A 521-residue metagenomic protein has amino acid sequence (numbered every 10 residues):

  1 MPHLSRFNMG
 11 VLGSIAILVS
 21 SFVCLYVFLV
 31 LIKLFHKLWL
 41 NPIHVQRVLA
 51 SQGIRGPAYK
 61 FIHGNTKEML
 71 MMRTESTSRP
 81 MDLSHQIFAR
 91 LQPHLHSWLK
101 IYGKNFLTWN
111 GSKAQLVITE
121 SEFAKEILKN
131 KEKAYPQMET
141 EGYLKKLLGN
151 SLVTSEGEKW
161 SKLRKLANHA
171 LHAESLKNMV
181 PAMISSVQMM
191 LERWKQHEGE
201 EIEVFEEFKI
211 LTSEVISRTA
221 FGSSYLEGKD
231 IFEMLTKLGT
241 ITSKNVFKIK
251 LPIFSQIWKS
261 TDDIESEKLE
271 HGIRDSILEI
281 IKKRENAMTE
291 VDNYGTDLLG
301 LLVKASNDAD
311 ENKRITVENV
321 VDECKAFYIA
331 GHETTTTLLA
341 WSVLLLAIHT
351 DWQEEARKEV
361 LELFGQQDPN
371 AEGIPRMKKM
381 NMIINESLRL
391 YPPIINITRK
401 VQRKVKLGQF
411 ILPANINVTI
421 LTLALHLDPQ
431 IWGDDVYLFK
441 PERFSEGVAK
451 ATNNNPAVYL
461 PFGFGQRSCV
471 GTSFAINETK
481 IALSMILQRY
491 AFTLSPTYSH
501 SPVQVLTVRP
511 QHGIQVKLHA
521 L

Functional and structural regions predicted by a protein language model:
M1-L12, R90, A491, Q504-L521: C-terminal helix/juxtamembrane-tail motif
P2-V153, E158-K162, I184-R193, L226 (+3 more regions): N-terminal membrane-proximal hinge/A-helix region immediately C-terminal to the signal-anchor transmembrane segment
V11-L18, I43, P136-L148, S155 (+3 more regions): Cytochrome P450 heme-thiolate monooxygenase catalytic core
D82-G103, D275, E279, Q367-G408 (+2 more regions): Conserved cytochrome P450 K-helix E-x-x-R motif and the immediately C-terminal K′/meander segment
K325, A330, E446-T479, P502: Cytochrome P450 heme-thiolate "Cys pocket" and heme-binding signature region
T334-A347, A482: Short, small-residue alpha-helix embedded
T350-W352, V418, T472-R509, G513: Cytochrome P450 heme-binding "Cys pocket" and the immediately downstream C-terminal segment
I420-K450: Conserved cytochrome P450 K-helix/beta-meander segment immediately N-terminal to the heme-binding cysteine loop
